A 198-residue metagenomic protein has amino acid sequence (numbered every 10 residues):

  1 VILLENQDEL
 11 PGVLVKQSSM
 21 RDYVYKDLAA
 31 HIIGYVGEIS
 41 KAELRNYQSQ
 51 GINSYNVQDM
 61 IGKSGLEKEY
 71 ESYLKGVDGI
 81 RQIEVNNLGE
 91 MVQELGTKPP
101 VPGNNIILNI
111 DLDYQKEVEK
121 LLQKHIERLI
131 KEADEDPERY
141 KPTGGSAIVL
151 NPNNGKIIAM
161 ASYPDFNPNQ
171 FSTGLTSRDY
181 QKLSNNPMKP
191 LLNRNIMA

Functional and structural regions predicted by a protein language model:
V1-G103, E127: Small/polar-residue-rich segments within soluble enzyme cores
V24-Y25, P168-S172: Peptidyl-prolyl cis-trans isomerase
G37, A159-D165: Short beta->alpha transition motifs characteristic of CBS
S40, I157, P168: Conserved protein kinase catalytic core
K98-K156, M160, S172-A198: Active-site loop and adjoining helix of the penicillin-binding protein/serine DD-peptidase-beta-lactamase fold
